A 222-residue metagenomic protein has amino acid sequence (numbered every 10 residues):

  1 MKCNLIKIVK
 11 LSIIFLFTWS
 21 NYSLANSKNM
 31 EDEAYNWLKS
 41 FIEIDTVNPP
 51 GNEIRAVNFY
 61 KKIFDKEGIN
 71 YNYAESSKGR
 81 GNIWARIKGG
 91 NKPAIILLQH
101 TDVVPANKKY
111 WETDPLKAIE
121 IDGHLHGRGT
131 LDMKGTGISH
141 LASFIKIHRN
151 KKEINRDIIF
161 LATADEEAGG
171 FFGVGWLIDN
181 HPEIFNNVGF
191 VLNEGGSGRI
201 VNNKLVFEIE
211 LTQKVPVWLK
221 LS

Functional and structural regions predicted by a protein language model:
M1-L11: Bacterial N-terminal signal peptides that target proteins for export
K10-S20: Bacterial N-terminal signal peptides
N21-A25: Sec/Tat signal peptide C-region and signal peptidase I cleavage site
N26-T130, K134, I147-R156: Acidic/His- and Gly-rich active-site-bordering loop/insert found across diverse amide/peptide-bond hydrolases
W84, W218-S222: Beta-strand secondary-structure signal
K92, T113, N155, N186-N187 (+1 more regions): Short, solvent-exposed loop/turn segments at the edges of secondary structure
L131-E210: Acidic/histidine-rich catalytic neighborhood of metal-dependent amide-processing enzymes
